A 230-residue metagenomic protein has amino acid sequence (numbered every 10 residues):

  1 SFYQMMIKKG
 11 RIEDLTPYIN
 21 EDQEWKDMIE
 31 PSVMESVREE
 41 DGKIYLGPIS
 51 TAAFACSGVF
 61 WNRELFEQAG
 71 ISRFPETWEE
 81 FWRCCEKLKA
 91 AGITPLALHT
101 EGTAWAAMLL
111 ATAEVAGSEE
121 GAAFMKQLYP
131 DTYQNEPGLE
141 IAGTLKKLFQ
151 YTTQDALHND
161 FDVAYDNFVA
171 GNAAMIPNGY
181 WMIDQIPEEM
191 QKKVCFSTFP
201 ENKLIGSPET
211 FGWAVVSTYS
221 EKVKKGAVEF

Functional and structural regions predicted by a protein language model:
S1, R11-E13, G92-T94, A170-G179: Alpha-to-beta junction loops
S1-F2, F161, N178-D184, F211: Beta->alpha turn/N-cap motifs
F2-S57, W82, C195: Hinge/lid segment of periplasmic solute-binding proteins
T16-S32, V115-E140, E188-E189, T198-G206: Short, solvent-exposed loop/beta-turn-alpha elements that line the ligand-binding surface or hinge of extracytoplasmic
E39-S57, W82-P130, A173: Extracytoplasmic/periplasmic solute-binding protein
E67-A69, G143, K147-T153, N178 (+1 more regions): Extracytoplasmic/periplasmic substrate-recognition and gating elements
E76-R83, D155-V169: Short helix-initiation/N-cap motifs at beta->coil->alpha
C84-L88, Q127-H158: Glycine-centered hinge/linker elements that transmit conformational signals in sensory and ligand-binding systems
